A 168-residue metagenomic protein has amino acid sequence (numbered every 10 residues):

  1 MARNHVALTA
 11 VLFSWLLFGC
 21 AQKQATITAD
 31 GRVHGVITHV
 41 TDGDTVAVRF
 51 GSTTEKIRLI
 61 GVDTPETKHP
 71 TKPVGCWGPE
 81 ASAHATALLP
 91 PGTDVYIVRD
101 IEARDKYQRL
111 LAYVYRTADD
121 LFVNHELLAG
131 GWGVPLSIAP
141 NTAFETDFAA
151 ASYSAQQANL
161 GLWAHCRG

Functional and structural regions predicted by a protein language model:
A2-G168: Small beta-barrel nucleic-acid-binding modules, primarily SNase/OB-fold domains and secondarily Tudor-like barrels
